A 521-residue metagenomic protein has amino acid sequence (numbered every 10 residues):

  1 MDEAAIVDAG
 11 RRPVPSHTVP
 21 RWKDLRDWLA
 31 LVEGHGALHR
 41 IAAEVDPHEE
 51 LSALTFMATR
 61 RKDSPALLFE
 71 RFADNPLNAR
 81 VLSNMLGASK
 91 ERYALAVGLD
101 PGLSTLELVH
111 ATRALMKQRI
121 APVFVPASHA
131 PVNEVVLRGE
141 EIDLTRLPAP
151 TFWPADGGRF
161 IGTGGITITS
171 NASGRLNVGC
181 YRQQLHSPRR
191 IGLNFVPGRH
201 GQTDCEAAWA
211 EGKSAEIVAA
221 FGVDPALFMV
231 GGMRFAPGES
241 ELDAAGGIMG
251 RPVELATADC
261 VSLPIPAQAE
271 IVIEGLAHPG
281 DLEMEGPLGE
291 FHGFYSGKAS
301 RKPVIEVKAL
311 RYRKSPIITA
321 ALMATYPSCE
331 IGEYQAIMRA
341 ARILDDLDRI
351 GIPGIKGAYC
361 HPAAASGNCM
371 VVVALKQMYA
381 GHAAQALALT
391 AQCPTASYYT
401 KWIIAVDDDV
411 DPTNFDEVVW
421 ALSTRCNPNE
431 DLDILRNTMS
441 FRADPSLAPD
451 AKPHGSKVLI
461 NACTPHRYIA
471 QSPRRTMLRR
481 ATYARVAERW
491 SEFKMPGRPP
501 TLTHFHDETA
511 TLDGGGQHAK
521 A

Functional and structural regions predicted by a protein language model:
D2-V304, K308-A521: Extended, highly charged
